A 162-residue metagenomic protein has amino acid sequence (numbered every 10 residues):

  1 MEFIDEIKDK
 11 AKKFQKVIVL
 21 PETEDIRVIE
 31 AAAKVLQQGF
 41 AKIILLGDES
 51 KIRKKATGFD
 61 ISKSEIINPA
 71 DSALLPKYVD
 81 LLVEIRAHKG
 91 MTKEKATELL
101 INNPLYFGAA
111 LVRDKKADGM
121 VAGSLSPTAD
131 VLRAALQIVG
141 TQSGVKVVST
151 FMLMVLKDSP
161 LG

Functional and structural regions predicted by a protein language model:
M1-G162: Anion-binding alpha/beta catalytic cores of soluble intermediary-metabolism enzymes, centered on
